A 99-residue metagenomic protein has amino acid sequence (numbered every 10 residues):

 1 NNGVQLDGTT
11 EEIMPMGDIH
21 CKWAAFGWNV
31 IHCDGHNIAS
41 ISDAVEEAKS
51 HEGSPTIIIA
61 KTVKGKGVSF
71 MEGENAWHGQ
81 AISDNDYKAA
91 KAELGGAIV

Functional and structural regions predicted by a protein language model:
N1-V99: Glycine-rich ThDP/TPP pyrophosphate-binding loop and its adjacent helix/strand module within ThDP-dependent enzymes
